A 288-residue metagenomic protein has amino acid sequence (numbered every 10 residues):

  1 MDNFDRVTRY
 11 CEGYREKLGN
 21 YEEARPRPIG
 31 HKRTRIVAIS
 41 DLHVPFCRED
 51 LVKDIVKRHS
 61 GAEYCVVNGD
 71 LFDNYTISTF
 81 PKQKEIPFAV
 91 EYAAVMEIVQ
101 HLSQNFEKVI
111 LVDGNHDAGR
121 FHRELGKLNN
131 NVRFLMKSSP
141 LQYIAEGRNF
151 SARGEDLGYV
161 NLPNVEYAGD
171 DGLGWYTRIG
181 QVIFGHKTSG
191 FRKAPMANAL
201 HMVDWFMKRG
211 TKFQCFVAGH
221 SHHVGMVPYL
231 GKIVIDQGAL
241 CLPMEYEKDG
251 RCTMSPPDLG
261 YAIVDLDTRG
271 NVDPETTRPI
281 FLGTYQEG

Functional and structural regions predicted by a protein language model:
M1-A38: Acidic, histidine-bearing metal-coordination/catalytic regions of metal-dependent phosphoesterases
P26-V37, Y176-I183, Y229-K232: Beta-strand-turn-beta hairpins that frame and shape the catalytic cleft of phosphate-ester-processing enzymes
P28-A38, H59-E63, P274-G288: Polar, enzyme-active/binding microenvironments
A38-S40, Y64-D70, I110-N115, F184-K187 (+2 more regions): Active-site neighborhood of phospho(di)ester-bond hydrolases with catalytic His/Asp-centered motifs
I39, V44-S151: Core catalytic region of metal-dependent phosphoesterases/phosphodiesterases, especially metallo-beta-lactamase-like
A62, F106, G180, K212-F213 (+1 more regions): Short, well-ordered alpha-helix to beta-strand connector turns
K127-N198, A239: Active-site-proximal loop/helix segment associated with metal-binding centers of metalloenzymes
T188-P279: Conserved beta-sheet core of the metallophosphoesterase superfamily
